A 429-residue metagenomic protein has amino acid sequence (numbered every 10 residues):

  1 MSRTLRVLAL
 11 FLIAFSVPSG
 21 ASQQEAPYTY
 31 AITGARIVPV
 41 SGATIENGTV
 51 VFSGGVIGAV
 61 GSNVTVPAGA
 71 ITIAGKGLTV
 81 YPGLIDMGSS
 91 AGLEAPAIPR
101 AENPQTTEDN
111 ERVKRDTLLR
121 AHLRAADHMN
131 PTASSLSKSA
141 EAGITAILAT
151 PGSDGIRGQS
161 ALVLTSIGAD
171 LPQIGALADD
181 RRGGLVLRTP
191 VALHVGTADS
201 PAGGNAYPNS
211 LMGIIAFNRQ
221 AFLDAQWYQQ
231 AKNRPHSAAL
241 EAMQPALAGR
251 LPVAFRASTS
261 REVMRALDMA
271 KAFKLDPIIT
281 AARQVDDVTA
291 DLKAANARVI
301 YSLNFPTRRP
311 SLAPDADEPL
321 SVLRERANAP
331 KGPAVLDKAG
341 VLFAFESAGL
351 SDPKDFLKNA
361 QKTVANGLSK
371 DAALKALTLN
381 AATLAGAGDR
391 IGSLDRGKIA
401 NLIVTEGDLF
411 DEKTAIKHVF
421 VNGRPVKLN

Functional and structural regions predicted by a protein language model:
V7-S16: Bacterial N-terminal signal peptides
Y28, I37, S41-G83, I98: Histidine-rich, glycine-flanked metal-binding segment
Y30, V66-A126, E141: Replace "His-x-His-based motif
A35, V50, G55, G77 (+8 more regions): Divalent metal-coordination and catalytic microenvironments
A35-V38, G48, T383, D395-N429: C-terminal cap of metal-dependent C-N hydrolases
I85-M87, I147, V253-F255, P277-I279 (+2 more regions): Hydrophobic faces of well-ordered beta-strands that scaffold small-molecule active sites in alpha/beta enzyme cores
P96-A97, N103-K114, H122, P252 (+3 more regions): His/Asp/Glu-enriched, well-ordered alpha-helical/loop segment that forms or immediately abuts the divalent-metal
T132-A281: Polyanionic/metal-chelating signatures
